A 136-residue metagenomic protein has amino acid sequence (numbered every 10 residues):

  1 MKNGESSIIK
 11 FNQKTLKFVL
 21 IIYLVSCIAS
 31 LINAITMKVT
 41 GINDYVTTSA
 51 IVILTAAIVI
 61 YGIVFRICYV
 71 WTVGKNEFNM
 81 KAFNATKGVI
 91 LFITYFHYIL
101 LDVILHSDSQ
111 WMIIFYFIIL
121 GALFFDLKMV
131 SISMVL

Functional and structural regions predicted by a protein language model:
M1-N12: Short, Lys/Arg-rich, polar N-terminal cytosolic tail immediately upstream of the first transmembrane signal-anchor
T15: Glycan-recognition and catalytic regions of carbohydrate-active enzymes
F18-V25: Select subsegments of transmembrane alpha-helices in polytopic membrane proteins, especially boundary-proximal
C27-H106, I113-I119: Hydrophobic transmembrane alpha-helices and their membrane-interface boundaries in multi-pass, membrane-anchored
I118-M129: Short helix-perturbing small/polar motifs within transmembrane alpha-helices
M129-L136: Central hydrophobic cores of alpha-helical transmembrane segments in multi-pass integral membrane proteins
